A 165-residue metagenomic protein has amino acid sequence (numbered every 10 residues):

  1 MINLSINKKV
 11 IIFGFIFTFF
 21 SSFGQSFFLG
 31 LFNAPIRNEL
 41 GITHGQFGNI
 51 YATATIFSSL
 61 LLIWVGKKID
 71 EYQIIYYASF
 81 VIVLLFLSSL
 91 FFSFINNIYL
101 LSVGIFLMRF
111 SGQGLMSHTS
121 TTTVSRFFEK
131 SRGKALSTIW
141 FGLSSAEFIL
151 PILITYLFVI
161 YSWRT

Functional and structural regions predicted by a protein language model:
I6-F28, F106: Pair of pore-lining "gating" transmembrane helices in MFS-fold secondary transporters
F19, Y99-L115: Hydrophobic core of transmembrane alpha-helices in multi-pass small-molecule transporters, especially MFS/SLC-type
F27, T55-I63, E147-F148: Residue-level signature of mid-helix packing/kink "hotspots" within the transmembrane helices of 12-pass Major
L61-Q73: Helix-to-loop junctions at the C-terminal end of transmembrane segments in multipass secondary transporters
D70-I82: Cytoplasmic membrane-interface "Motif A"-like loop-to-helix N-cap segments of 12-TM Major Facilitator Superfamily
V83-N96: C-terminal ends and interior cores of transmembrane alpha-helices in multi-pass membrane transporters/permeases
G114-F128: Intracellular juxtamembrane helix-capping segments at the cytosolic ends of symmetry-related transmembrane helices
L143-T165: Helix-loop-helix hairpin linking two adjacent transmembrane segments in secondary transporters
